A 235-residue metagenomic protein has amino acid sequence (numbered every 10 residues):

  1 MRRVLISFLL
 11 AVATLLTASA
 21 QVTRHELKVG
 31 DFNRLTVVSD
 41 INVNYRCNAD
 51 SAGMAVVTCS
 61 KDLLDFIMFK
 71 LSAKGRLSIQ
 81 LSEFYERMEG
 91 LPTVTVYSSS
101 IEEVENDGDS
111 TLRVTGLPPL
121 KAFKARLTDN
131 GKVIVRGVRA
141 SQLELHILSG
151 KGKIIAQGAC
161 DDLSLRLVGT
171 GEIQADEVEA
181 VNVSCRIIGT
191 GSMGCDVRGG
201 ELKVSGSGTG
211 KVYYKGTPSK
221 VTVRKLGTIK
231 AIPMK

Functional and structural regions predicted by a protein language model:
M1-K235: Intrinsically disordered, low-complexity terminal regions
